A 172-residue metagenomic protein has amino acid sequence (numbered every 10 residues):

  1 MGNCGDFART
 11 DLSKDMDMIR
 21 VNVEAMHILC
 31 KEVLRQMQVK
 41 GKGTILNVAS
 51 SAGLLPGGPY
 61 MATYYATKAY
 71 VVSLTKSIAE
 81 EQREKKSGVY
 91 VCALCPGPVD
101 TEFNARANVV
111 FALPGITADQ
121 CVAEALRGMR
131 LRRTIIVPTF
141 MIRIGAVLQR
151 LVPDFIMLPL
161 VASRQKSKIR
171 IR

Functional and structural regions predicted by a protein language model:
G5-R9, S13-R20: Active-site Tyr-X3-Lys motif and surrounding loop/helix of classical short-chain dehydrogenase/reductase
L29-V33, L74-T75: Hydrophobic positions on the long internal alpha-helix of Rossmann-like NAD(P)-dependent oxidoreductase domains
S50: Residue(s) in the substrate-gating loop at a strand-loop-helix junction that position the organic substrate next
L55, S77-V89: Active-site-adjacent segment of SDR/Rossmann-fold oxidoreductases
L55-A62: Active-site loop immediately N-terminal to the catalytic Tyr-X3-Lys motif of short-chain dehydrogenase/reductase
A62-Y70: The catalytic Tyr-X3-Lys active-site helix of short-chain dehydrogenase/reductase
A93, V110-A146: C-terminal helical subdomain
